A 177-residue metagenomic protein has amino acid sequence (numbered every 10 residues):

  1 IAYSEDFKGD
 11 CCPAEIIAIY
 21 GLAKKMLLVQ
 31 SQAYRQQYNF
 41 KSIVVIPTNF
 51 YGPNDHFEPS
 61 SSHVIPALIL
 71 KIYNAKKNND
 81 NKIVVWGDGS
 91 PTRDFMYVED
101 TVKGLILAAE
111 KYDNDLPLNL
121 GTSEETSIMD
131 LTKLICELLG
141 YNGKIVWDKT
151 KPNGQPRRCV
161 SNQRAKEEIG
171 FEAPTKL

Functional and structural regions predicted by a protein language model:
I1-Y20, R35-F40, F50-S60: Active-site "gating" loop of Rossmann-like NAD(P)-dependent oxidoreductase/epimerase domains
A2-E5, S60-H63, E137, Q163-R164: Short, hinge-like loop/turn segments at secondary-structure boundaries
F7, T48-N49, G89, E124: Short, flexible active-site-adjacent loop segments at beta-strand->alpha-helix junctions, enriched in small/polar
G9, A18, M26-L27, Y97-D100: Conserved cofactor-binding/catalytic machinery of classical short-chain dehydrogenase/reductase
E15-T48, V64-N78: Active-site Tyr-X1-5-Lys
A23, S61, R158: Short, conserved glycine- and acidic-residue-centered signature motifs in active-site or ligand-binding loops
N74-L177: C-terminal substrate-binding subdomain of Rossmann-fold SDR/epimerase-dehydratase oxidoreductases
